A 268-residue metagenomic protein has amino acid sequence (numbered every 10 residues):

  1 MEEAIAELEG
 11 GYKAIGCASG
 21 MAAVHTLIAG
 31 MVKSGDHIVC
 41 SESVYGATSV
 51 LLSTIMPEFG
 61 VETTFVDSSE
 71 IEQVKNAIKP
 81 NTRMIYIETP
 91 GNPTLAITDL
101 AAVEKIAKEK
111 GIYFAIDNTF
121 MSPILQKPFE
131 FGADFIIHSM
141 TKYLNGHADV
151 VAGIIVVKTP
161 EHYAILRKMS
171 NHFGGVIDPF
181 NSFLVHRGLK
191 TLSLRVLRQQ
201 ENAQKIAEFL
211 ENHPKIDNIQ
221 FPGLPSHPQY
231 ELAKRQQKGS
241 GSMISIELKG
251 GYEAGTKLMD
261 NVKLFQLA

Functional and structural regions predicted by a protein language model:
M1-E9: Aromatic- and Gly/Pro-rich amphipathic surface segment
I5, L166, L210, L258-M259: A generic structural signal for nonpolar/aromatic side chains embedded in well-ordered alpha-helices
L8, L210-P214, V262: Acidic-histidine catalytic/liganding microenvironments
L8-E9, H147-V150, K238-G241: Short glycine-enriched loop/turn motifs at secondary-structure junctions
E9, A18-M21, E42, G223 (+1 more regions): Short glycine-rich, polar/acidic loop-and-turn segments at beta strand-coil junctions
A14-K215: Conserved PLP-enzyme active-site core in the AAT-like
I216-A268: Conserved C-terminal alpha-helix-loop-beta "cap" of PLP-dependent enzymes that closes/shapes the active-site mouth
